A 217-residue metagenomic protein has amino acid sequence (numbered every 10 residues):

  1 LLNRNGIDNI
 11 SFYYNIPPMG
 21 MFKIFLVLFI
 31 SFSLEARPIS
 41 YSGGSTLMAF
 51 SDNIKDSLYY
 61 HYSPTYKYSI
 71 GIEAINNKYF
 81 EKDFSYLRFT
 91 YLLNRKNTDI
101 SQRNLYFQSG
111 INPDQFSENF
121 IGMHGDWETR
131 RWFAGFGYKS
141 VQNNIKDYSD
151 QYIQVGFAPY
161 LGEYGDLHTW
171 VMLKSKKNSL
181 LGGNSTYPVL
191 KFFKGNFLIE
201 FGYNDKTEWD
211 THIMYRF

Functional and structural regions predicted by a protein language model:
L1-S40: Cleavable N-terminal export/targeting peptides
R37-L173, S185, V189-F217: Transmembrane beta-barrel domains of bacterial outer-membrane proteins
K177: Short beta-strand-loop-alpha-helix junction that forms the active-site gateway of nucleic-acid-processing nucleases
L181-G183: Short, solvent-exposed loop/turn segments at conserved positions within beta-propeller repeat blades
